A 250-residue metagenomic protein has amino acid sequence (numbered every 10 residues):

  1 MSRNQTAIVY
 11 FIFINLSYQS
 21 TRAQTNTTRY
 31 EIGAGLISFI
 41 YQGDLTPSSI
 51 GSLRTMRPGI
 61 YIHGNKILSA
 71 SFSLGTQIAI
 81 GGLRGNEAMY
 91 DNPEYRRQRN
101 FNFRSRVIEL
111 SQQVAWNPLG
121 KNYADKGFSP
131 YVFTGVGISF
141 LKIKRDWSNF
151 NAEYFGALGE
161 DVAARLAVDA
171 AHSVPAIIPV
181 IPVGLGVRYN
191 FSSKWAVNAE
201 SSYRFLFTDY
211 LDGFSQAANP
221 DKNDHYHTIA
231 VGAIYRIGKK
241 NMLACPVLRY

Functional and structural regions predicted by a protein language model:
A23-N65, I143, I234, G238 (+1 more regions): Short glycine/proline- and aromatic-enriched beta-strand/turn motifs that initiate or cap beta-hairpins
A23-R29, A70-S71, G120-F128, S192-K194 (+1 more regions): Short loop/turn motifs that connect adjacent beta-strands in outer-membrane beta-barrel proteins
T28, R54-P58, R104-L110, F128 (+2 more regions): Residues that define the transmembrane beta-barrel architecture of outer-membrane proteins
E31-I37, Q77-A79, F133-G137, E200-S202 (+2 more regions): Transmembrane beta-strands of outer-membrane beta-barrel proteins
Y41-P47, R84-M89, L141-D146, T208-D212 (+1 more regions): Outer-membrane beta-barrel proteins
D44-I50, Y95-F103, L119, V168-S173 (+1 more regions): Extracellular loop and loop/strand-boundary signature of outer-membrane beta-barrel proteins
K66, A70-A157, G232-Y235: Gram-negative (and chloroplast) outer-membrane scaffold detector with strong preference for beta-barrel transmembrane
F191-Y250: Predominantly the C-terminal beta-signal and adjacent terminal strand-loop region of outer-membrane beta-barrel
